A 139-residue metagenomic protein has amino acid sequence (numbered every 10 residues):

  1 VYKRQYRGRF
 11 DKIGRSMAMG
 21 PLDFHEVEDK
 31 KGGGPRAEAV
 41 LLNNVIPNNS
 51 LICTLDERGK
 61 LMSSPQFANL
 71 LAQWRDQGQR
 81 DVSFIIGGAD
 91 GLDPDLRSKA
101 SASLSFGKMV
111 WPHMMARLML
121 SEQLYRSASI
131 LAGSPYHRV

Functional and structural regions predicted by a protein language model:
V1-Y2: Short, small-residue-biased leader/transition segments that mark boundaries at the very start of proteins
Q5, A37, P65-Q66, D95-S98 (+1 more regions): Generic recognition of short, well-ordered alpha-helical segments
Y6-I13: N-terminal leader/capping segments at the start of a protein or of a new domain
R15-V82: S-adenosyl-L-methionine/SAH cofactor-binding core of RNA-modifying enzymes
G59, D90-L92: Conserved nucleotide-binding/hydrolysis micro-motifs of P-loop NTPases
V82-F84, A102: Generic beta-strand structural signal
G87: Rossmann-fold NAD(P)-binding glycine/threonine-rich loop
P94-R138: Structured adenosyl-cofactor binding patch, chiefly the S-adenosyl-L-methionine
